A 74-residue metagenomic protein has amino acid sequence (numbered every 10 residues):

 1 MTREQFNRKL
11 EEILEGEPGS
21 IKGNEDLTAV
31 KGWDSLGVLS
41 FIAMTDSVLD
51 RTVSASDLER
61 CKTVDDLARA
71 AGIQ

Functional and structural regions predicted by a protein language model:
M1-W33, G37-A43, V48-Q74: Phosphopantetheine-dependent thiolation modules in NRPS/PKS and related acyl-activating systems
